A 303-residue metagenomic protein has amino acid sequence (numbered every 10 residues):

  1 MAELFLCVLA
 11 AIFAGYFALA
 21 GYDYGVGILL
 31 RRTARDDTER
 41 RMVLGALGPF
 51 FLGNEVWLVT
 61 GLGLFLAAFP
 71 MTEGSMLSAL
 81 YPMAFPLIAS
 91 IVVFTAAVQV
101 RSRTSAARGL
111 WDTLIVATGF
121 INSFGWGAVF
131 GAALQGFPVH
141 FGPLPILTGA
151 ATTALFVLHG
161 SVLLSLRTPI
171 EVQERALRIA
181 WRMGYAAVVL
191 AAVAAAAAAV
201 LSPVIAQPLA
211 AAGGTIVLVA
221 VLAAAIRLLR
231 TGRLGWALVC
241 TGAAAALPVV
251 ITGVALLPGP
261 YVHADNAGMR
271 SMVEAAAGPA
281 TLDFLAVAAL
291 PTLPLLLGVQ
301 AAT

Functional and structural regions predicted by a protein language model:
M1-G53, V59-L62: N-terminal signal-anchor module of multipass membrane proteins
F5-F17, L77-S90, H140-V157, A288-T292: Alpha-helical transmembrane segments
A10-A11, A18, P138, G213-V217 (+2 more regions): Alpha-helical transmembrane segments of multi-pass membrane proteins predominantly involved in bioenergetics
Y24-F50, L66-S75, Q99-G109, G160-I179 (+4 more regions): Juxtamembrane membrane-water interface segments of multi-pass membrane proteins, especially cytoplasmic-side
F50-G119, A133-G136, V204-I205: Membrane-interface helix-loop-helix modules in multi-pass inner-membrane proteins
R103-A237, A244, P248-I251: Long, contiguous internal "core" modules enriched in hydrophobic/ aromatic residues
A246-A267: Juxtamembrane non-transmembrane "cap" segments at the membrane-aqueous interface of multi-pass membrane proteins
V262-L285: Short, membrane-exposed interhelical loops at transmembrane-helix boundaries
